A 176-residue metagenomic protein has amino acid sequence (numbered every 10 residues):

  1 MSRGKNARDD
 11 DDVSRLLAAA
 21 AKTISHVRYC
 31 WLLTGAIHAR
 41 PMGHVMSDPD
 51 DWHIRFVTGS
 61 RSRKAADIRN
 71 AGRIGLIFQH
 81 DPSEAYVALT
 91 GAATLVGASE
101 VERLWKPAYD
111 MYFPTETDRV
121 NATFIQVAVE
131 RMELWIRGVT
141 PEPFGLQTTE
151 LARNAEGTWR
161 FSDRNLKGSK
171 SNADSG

Functional and structural regions predicted by a protein language model:
M1-D12, A88-G176: Charged, gly/pro-rich active-site loop segments
D9-Y29: Short, basic/aromatic recognition patches
V13-L17, T58-S62, D110: Charged, amphipathic alpha-helical segments
K22-A36, I74-F78: A short, Trp-centered hydrophobic/proline-enriched beta-strand micro-motif
S25, I37, Y86, T117-V120: Short solvent-exposed loop/turn micro-motifs enriched in small/polar/acidic residues
G35, G59-R61, Q79-D81, L89-T94: Histidine- and/or cysteine-centered catalytic micro-motif in compact active-site loops
A39-P41: Positively charged, polar, low-complexity stretches
V45-S83: A short mixed-secondary-structure module that forms the rim of ligand-binding clefts
